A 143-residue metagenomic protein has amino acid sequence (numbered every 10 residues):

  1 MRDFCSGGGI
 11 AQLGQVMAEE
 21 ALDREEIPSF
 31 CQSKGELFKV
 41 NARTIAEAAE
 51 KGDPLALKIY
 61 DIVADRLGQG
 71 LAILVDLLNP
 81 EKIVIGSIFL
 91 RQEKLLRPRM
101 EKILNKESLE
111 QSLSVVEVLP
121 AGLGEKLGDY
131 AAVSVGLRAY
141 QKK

Functional and structural regions predicted by a protein language model:
M1-K143: ATP-binding/phosphotransfer module of carbohydrate and carboxylate kinases, centering on a glycine-rich
